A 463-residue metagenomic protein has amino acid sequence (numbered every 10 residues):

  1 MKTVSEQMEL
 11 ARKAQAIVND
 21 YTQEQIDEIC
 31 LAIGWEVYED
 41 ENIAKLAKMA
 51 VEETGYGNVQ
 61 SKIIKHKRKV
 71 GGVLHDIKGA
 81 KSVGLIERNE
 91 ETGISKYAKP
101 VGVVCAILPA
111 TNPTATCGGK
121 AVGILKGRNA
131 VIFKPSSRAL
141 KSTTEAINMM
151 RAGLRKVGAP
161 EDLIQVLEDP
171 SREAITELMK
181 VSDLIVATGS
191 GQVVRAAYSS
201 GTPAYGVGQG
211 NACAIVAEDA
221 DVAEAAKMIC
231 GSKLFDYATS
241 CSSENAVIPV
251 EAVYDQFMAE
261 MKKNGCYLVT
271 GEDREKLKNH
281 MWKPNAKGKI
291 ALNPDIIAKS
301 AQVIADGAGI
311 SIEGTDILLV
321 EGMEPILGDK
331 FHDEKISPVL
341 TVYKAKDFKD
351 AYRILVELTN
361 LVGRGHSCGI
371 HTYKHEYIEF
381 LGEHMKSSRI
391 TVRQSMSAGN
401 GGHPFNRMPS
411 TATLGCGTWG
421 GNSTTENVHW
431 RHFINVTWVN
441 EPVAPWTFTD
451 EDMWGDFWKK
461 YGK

Functional and structural regions predicted by a protein language model:
M1-S95, G123, K263: N-terminal Rossmann-like NAD(P)+-binding subdomain of aldehyde/semialdehyde dehydrogenases
Q7-E9, G206-G208, Y237-C241, D329-I336 (+1 more regions): Short, flexible turn/loop "capping" segments at secondary-structure junctions
R12-T22, C30-E41, A50, T54-N58 (+13 more regions): Structural signal for hydrophobic packing residues in well-ordered secondary-structure cores of soluble enzyme domains
Q15, N19, I310-K463: Conserved C-terminal structural/oligomerization subdomain of aldehyde/semialdehyde dehydrogenase
D20-Q25, K45-A47, P160-L163, Y237-C241 (+5 more regions): Flexible, glycine/charged-enriched surface loops at secondary-structure junctions
S82-E224: Rossmann-like NAD(P) dinucleotide-binding subdomain of oxidoreductase/dehydrogenase enzymes
G118, V194-I326: ALDH superfamily catalytic-core signature
I132-S137, I248, R393-Q394: Short internal beta-strands
